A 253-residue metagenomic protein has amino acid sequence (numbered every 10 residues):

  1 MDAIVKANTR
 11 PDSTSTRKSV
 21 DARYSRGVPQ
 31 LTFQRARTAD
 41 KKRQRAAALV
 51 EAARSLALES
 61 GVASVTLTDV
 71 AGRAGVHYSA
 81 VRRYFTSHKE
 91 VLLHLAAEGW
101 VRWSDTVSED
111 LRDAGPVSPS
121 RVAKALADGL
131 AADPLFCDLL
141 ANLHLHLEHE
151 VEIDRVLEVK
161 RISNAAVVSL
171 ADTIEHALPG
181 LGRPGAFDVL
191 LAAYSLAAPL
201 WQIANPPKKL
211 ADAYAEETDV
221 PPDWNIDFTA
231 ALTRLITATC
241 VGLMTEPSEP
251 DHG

Functional and structural regions predicted by a protein language model:
M1-P29, F33, A165-G180, P199-G253: C-terminal peripheral helix-coil segments that are non-catalytic and often amphipathic
D2-G61, T68-D69, A114: Basic, helix-initiating cap at the start of DNA-binding domains
Q44, A48-S55, R73, E90-D113 (+2 more regions): Alpha-helical structural segments
A48, D69, R121-A125, D188-S195 (+2 more regions): Amphipathic alpha-helical interaction segments
L56, A63-E90, H94: Helix-turn-helix
H94, S108-L139, V189-A193: Hydrophobic alpha-helical connector segments
L135-V168: Short secondary-structure transition hinges
L178-A192: All-alpha amphipathic helical-bundle segments outside canonical DNA-binding/catalytic cores that form hydrophobic
